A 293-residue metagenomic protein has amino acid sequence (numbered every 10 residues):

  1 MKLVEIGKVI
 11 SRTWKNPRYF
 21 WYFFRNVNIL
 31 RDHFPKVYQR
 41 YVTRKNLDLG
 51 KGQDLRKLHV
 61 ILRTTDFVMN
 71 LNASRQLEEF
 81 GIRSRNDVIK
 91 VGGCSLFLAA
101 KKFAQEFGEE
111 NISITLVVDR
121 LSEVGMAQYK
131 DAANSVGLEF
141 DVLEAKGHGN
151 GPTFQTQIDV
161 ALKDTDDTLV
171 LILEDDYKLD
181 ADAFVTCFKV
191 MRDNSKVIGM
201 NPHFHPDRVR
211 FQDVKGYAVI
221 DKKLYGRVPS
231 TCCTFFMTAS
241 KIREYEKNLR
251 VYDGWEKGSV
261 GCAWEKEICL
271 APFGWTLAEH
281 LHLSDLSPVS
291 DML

Functional and structural regions predicted by a protein language model:
K15-S95: N-proximal low-complexity "stem/linker" segments adjacent to membrane-targeting elements
V27-N28, D32-H33, A239, E244-L293: C-terminal catalytic/acceptor-binding lobe
L58, A99-T115: Short loop->beta transition adjacent to catalytic acidic/histidine clusters or analogous donor-positioning motifs
G81-F103, F184-T186, D253-K266: Well-ordered, non-membrane alpha-helical segments in soluble/globular domains
D119: Acidic ATP/Mg2+-coordinating residue in the GHKL
S122-T165: Active-site-proximal specificity loops/subdomain of glycosyltransferases
D167-K178: Short beta-strand-to-loop acidic/aromatic patch adjacent to the donor-nucleotide binding site
K178-E246: Conserved catalytic core of nucleotide-sugar-dependent glycosyltransferases
